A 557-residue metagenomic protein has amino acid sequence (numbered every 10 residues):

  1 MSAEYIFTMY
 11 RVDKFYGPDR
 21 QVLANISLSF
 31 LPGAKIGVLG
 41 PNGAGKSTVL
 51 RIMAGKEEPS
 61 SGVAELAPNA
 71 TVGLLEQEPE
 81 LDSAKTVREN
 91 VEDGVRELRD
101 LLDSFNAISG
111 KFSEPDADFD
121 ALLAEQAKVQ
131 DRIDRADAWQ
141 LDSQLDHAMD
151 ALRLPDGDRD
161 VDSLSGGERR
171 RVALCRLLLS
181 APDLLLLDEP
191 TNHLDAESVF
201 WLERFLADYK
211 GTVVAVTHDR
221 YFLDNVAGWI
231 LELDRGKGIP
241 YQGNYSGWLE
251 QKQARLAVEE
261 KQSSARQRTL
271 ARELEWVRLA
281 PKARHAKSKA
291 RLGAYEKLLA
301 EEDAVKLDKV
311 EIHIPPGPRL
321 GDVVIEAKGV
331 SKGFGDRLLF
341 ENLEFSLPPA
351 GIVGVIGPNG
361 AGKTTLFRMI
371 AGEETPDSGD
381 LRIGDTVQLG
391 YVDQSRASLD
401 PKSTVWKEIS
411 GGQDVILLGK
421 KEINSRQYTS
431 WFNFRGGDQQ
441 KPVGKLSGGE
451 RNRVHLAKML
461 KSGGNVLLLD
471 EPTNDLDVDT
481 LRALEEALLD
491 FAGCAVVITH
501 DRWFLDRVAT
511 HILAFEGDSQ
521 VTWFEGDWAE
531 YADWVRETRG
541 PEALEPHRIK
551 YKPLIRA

Functional and structural regions predicted by a protein language model:
M1-S264, D308, I314-A557: ABC ATP-binding cassette signature C-motif
Q251-A294, L298-V305: Intracellular alpha-helical coupling/juxtamembrane segments of multi-pass membrane proteins
